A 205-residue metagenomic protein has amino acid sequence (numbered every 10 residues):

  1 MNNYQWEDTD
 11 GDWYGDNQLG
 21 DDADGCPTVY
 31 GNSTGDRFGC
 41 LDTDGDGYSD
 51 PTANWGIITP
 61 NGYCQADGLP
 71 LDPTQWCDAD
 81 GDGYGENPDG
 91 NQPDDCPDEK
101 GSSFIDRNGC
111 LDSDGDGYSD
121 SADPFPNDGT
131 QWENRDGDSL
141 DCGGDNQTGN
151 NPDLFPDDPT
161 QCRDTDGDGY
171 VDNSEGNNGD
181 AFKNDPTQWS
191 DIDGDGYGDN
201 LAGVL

Functional and structural regions predicted by a protein language model:
M1-L205: Extracellular calcium-associated, cysteine-rich motifs in secreted modular proteins
